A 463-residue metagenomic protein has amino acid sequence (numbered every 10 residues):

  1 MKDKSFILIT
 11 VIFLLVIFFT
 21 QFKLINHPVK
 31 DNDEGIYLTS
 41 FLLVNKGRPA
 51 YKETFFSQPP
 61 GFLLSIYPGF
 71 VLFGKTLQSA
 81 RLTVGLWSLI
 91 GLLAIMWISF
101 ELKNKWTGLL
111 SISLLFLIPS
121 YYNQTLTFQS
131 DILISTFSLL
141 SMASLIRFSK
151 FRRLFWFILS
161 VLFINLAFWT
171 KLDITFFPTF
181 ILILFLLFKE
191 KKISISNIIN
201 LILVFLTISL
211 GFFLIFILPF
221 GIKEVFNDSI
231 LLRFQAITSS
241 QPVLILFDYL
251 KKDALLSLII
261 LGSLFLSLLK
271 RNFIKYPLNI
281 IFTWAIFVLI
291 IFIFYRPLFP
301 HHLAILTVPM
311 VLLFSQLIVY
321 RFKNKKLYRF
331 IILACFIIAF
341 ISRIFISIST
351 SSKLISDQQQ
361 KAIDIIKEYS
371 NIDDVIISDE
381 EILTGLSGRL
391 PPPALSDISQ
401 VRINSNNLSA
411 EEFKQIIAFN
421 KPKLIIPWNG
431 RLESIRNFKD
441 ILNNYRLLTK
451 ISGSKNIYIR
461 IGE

Functional and structural regions predicted by a protein language model:
T20, I199-A236, L255-L256, V288-I290 (+1 more regions): Membrane-lumen/periplasm interface segments of specific transmembrane helices in polyprenyl phosphate-linked
L93, K252-K275, I280-L289, F314: Hydrophobic, aromatic-rich transmembrane alpha-helices and their immediate juxtamembrane boundary segments
I95-L117, S135-T136, R152-F155, N279: Transmembrane-helix signature of polytopic, membrane-embedded enzymes that assemble or transfer cell-envelope glycans
E101, K105-W106, S141-L159, K191-K192 (+3 more regions): Membrane-interface transmembrane helices that cradle and orient dolichyl/undecaprenyl
S111-I112, W156-L172, P178-I183, T207 (+1 more regions): Membrane-interface alpha helices of multi-pass inner-membrane proteins
L126-I134, F299-P300: Short acidic/glycine- and proline-prone juxtamembrane loop motifs at membrane-interface regions of multi-pass membrane
I174, P219, I338-E463: Extracytoplasmic
F176-F177, L289-R329: Hydrophobic/aromatic-rich transmembrane helices and adjacent perimembrane loops
